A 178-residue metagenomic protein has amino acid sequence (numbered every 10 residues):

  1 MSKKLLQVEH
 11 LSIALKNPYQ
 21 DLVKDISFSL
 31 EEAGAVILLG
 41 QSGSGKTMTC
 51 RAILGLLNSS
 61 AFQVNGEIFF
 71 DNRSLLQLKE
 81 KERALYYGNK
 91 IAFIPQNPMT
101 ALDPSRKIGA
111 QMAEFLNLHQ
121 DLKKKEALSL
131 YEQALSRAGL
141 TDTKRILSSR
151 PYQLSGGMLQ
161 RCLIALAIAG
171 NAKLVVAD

Functional and structural regions predicted by a protein language model:
L39-Q41: The feature captures the beta-strand-to-loop junction immediately N-terminal to the Walker
F62-S74: Conserved ABC transporter NBD signature motif
L75-A92, L118: ABC ATPase NBD coupling module
M112, I164: Hydrophobic anchor residue at the start of the ABC signature
E126-R145: Conserved ABC ATPase "signature" region
S149-L154, M158: Conserved ABC ATPase signature
A169-K173: A short, proline-enriched helix->beta-strand linker immediately N-terminal to the Walker B motif in ABC-type P-loop
